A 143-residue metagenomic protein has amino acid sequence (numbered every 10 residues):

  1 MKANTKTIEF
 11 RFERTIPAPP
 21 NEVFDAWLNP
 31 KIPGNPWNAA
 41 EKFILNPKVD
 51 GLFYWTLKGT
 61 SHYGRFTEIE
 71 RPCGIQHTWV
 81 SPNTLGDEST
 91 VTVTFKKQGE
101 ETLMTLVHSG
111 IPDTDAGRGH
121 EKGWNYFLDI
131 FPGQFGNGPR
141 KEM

Functional and structural regions predicted by a protein language model:
M1-I44: Hydrophobic ligand-binding cavity/cleft-lining segments
N4-K6, G133-M143: Generic C-terminal helix-cap and adjacent flexible tail
T7-E9, A18-E22, V49-F53, S61-G64 (+2 more regions): Charge-dense, helix-prone N-terminal extensions
R11-F12, E41, T114-R118, N137-R140: Short helix-to-loop capping/linker segments positioned immediately adjacent to catalytic or ligand/cofactor-binding
V23-W27, P33, F53, F66 (+4 more regions): Hydrophobic pocket/interface hotspot
L28-N29, R71, G136-N137: Residues at helix-coil transition
F43-I44, K48, T56-G99, S109: Hydrophobic-ligand binding "helix-grip"
T78, P82-Y126, F131, E142-M143: Beta-strand/loop substructures that line and gate deep hydrophobic ligand-binding cavities in soluble
